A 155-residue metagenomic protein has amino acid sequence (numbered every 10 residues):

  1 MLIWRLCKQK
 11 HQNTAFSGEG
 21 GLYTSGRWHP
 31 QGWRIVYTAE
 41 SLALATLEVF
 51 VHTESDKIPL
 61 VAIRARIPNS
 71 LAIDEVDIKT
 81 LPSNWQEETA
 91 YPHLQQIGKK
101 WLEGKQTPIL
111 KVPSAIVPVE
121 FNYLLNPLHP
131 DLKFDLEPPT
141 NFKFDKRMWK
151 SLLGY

Functional and structural regions predicted by a protein language model:
L2-S17, P30, D56-Y155: Active-site and NAD+-binding cores of ADP-ribose-processing enzymes
N13-H29, V36-Y37: NAD-dependent ADP-ribosyltransferases
G21-L22, V49-V51, Q95, I109: Glycine-rich, charged/polar anion/phosphate-binding loops that engage phosphate groups from diverse ligands
S25, L47, R64-P68: A sequence-level detector of short, solvent-exposed, charge-rich linear segments
W28-H52, Y123-L128: Extended catalytic/binding region for NAD+/ADP-ribose chemistry, centered on the ART fold
